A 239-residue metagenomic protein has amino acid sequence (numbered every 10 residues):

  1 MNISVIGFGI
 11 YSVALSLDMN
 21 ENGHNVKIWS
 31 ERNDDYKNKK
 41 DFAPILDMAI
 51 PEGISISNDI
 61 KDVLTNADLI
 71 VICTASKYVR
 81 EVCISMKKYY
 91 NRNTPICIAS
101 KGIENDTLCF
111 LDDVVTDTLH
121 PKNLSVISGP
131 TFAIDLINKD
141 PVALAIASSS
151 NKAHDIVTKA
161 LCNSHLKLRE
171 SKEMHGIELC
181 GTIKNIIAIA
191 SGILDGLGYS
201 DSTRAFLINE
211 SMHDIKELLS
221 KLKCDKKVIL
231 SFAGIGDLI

Functional and structural regions predicted by a protein language model:
M1-N58: NAD(P)+-binding Rossmann beta1-loop-alpha1 motif at the extreme N-terminus of oxidoreductases
I3, N25-V26, K122-L124, L168: Hydrophobic anchor at the start of a short beta-strand that flanks the dinucleotide cofactor-binding loop
S57-T65, L69-P141, V157: Rossmann-like NAD(P)(H) cofactor-binding subdomain of soluble oxidoreductases
T65-N66, I183, I235: Alpha-helix C-terminal capping/helix-to-coil transition sites in glycosyltransferase folds
Y78, Y89, V114, T118-N123 (+1 more regions): Internal alpha-helical scaffold of NAD(P)-dependent oxidoreductase catalytic cores
K223-I239: C-terminal substrate-binding/catalytic lobe of Rossmann-fold NAD(P)-dependent oxidoreductases
